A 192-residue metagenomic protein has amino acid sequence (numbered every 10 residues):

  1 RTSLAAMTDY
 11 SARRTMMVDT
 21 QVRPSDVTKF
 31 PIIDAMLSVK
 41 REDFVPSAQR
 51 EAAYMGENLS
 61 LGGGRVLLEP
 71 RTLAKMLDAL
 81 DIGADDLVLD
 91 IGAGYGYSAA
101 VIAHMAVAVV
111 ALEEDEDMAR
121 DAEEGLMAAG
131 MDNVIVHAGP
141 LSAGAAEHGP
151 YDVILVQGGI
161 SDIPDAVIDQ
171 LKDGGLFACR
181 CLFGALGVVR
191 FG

Functional and structural regions predicted by a protein language model:
L4-L89, Y97-V101, M105, M118-A128 (+1 more regions): Class I SAM-dependent transferase core
D81-F191: Conserved nucleotide-cofactor-binding alpha/beta core module
